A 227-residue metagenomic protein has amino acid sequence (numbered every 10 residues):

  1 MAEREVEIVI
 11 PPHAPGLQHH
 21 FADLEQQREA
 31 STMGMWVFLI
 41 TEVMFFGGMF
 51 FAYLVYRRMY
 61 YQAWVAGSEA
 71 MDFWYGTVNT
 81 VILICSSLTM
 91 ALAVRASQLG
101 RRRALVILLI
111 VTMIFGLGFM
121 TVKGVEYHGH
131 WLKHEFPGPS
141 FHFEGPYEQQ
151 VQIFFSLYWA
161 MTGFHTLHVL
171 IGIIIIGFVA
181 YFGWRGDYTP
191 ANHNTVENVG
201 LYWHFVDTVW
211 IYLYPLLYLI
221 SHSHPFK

Functional and structural regions predicted by a protein language model:
M1-K227: ...captures the hydrophobic TM-helix bundle architecture rather than a specific catalytic motif, and can also fire on
